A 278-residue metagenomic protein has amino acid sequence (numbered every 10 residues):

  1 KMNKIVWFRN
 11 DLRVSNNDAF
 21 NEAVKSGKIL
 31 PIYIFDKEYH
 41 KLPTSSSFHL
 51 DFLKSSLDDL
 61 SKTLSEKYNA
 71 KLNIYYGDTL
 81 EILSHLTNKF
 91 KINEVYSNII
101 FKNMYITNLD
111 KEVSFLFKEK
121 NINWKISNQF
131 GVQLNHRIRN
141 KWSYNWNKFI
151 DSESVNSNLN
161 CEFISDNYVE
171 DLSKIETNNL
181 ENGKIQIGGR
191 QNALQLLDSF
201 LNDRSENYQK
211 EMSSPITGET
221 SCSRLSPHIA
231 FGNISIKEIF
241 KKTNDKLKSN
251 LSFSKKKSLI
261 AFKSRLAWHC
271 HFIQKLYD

Functional and structural regions predicted by a protein language model:
M2-K263, I273-Q274: Active-site "lid/cap" and pocket-lining segments within catalytic core domains
A267-D278: Conserved alpha-helical segments that form or flank metal/cofactor-binding pockets of metalloenzymes
